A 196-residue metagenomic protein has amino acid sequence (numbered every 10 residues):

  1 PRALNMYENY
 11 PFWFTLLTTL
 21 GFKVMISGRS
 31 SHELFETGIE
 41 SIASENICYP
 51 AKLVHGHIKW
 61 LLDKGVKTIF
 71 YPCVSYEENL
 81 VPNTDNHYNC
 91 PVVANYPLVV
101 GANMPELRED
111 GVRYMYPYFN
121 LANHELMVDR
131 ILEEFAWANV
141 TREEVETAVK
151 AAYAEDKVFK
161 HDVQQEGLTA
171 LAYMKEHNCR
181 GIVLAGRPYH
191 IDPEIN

Functional and structural regions predicted by a protein language model:
P1-N196: An N-terminal assembly and electron-transfer interface module characteristic of large anaerobic redox and radical
